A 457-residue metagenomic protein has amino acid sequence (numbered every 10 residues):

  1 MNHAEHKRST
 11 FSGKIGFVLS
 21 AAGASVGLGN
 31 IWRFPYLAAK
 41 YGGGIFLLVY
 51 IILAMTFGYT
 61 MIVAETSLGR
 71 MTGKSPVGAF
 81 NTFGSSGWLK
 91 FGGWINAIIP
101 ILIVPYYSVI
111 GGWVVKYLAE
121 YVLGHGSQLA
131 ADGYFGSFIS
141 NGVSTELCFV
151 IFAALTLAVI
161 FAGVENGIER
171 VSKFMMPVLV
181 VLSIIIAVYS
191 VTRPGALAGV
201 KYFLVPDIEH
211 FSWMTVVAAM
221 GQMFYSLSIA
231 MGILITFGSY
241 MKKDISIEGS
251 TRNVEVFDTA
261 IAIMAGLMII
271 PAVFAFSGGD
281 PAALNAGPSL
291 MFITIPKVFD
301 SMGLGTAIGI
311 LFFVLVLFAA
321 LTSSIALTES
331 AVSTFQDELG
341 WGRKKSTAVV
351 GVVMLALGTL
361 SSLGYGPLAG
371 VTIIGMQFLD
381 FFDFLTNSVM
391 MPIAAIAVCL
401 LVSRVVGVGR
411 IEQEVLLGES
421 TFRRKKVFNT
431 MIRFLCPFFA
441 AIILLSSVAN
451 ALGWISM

Functional and structural regions predicted by a protein language model:
M1-W32, M61-T66, R70-F83, G87-F91 (+2 more regions): Membrane-interface "cap" regions at the ends of multi-pass membrane proteins
N2-K7, F11, E169, K173-L321 (+1 more regions): Membrane-embedded translocation segments of transport machinery
E5-R8, Y36-Y41, P76-I95, S108-E165 (+5 more regions): Inter-helical loop and helix-membrane interface segments of multi-pass membrane transporters/permeases
T10-A21, I45-V49, G87-I101, L147-F152 (+6 more regions): Select transmembrane alpha-helical segments in multipass membrane proteins
G13-L53, I235-G238, G249-R252, V256-T259 (+2 more regions): Transmembrane helix-boundary motif of multi-pass solute transporters/channels
L37, Y41, G87-I103, I151-F174 (+2 more regions): Membrane-water interface regions at transmembrane-helix termini and the short interhelical loops of multi-pass membrane
V104-L129, V180-L204, F274-A275, L357-Y365 (+2 more regions): Hydrophobic alpha-helical segments and their helix-loop junctions in multi-pass secondary transporters
L379-L400, R423-M457: A generic transmembrane alpha-helix motif of multi-pass inner-membrane proteins
